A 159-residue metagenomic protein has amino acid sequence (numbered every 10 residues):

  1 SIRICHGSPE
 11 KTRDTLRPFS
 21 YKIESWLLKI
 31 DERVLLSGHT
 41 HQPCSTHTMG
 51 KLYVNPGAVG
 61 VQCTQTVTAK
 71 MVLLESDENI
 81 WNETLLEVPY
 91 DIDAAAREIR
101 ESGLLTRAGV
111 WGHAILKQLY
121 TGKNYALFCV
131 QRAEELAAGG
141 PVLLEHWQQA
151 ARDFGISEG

Functional and structural regions predicted by a protein language model:
S1-V34: Conserved catalytic scaffold of divalent metal-dependent phosphoesterases
I4, S45, M71-L73: Conserved hydrophobic/aromatic beta-strand scaffold that supports enzyme active sites
C5, V34-H41, Y53-G57: Active-site neighborhood of phospho(di)ester-bond hydrolases with catalytic His/Asp-centered motifs
H6, H39-H41, H47, H113 (+1 more regions): Histidine (H) residue identity feature
E10-T12, L36-H47, V61-T66: Active-site environment of divalent metal-dependent phosphoester hydrolases
Y21, W26, H39, G57-G60: Residue-level detector of functional hotspots within protein domains
D31, T48-M49: Short, well-ordered loop/turn elements at secondary-structure boundaries
M49-P56, G60-G159: Acidic, His/Gly-rich catalytic cores of divalent-metal-dependent hydrolytic chemistry
